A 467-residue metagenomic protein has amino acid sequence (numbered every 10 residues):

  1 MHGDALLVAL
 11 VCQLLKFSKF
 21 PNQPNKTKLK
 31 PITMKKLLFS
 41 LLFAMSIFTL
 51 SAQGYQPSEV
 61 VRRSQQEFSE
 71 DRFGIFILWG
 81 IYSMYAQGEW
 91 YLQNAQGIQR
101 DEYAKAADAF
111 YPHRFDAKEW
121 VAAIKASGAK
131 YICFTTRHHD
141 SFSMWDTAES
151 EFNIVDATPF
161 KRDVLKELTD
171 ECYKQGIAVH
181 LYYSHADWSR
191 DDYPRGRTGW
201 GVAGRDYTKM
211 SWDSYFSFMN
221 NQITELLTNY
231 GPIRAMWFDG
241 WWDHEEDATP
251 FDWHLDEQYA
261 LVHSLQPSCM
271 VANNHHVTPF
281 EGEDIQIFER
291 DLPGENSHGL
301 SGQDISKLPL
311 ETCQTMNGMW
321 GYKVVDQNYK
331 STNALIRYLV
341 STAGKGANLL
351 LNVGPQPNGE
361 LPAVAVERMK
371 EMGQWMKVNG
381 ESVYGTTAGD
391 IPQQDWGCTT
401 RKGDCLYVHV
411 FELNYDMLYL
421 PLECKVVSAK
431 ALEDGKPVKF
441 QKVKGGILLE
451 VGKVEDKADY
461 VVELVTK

Functional and structural regions predicted by a protein language model:
M1-G54: Bacterial Sec-dependent N-terminal signal peptides
Q53-K467: Mature catalytic domains of secreted/periplasmic carbohydrate-active enzymes
